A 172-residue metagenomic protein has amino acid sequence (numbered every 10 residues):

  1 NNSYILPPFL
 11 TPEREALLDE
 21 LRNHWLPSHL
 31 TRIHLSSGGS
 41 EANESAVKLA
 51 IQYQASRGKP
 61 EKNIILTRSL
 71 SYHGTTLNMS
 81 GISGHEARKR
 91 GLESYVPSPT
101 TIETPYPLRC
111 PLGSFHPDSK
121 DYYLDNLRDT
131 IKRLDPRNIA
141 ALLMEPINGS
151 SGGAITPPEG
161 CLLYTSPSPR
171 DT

Functional and structural regions predicted by a protein language model:
N1-K59, H73: Glycine-rich loop-to-alpha-helix module at the N-terminal edge of alpha/beta enzyme cores
S28-H29, R57-K62, Y95, P136-N138: Short helix-terminating capping/connector loops at secondary-structure junctions
H34, K62-S69, A141: Beta-strand segments within the central parallel beta-sheet cores of soluble alpha/beta enzyme folds
L49-S56, S80-R90, E159-L163: A glycine- and small-aliphatic-rich helix-loop capping segment at beta-alpha/alpha-beta transitions that lines
L70-I147, I155-T156: PLP-dependent aminotransferase-class I/II
Y164-T172: Single conserved hydrophobic/aromatic residue that forms the stacking wall/gate of nucleotide- or nucleobase-binding
